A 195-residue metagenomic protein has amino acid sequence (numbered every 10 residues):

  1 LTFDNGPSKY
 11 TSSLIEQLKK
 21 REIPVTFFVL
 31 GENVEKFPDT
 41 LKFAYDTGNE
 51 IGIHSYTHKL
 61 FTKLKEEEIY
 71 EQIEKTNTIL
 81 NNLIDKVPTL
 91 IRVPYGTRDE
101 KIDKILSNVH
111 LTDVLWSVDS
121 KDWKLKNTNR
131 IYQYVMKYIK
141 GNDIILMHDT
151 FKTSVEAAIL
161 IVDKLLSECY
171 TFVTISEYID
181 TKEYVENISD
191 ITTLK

Functional and structural regions predicted by a protein language model:
L1-L64, E68-N82, K86, T171 (+1 more regions): Active-site beta->alpha N-cap acidic-glycine motif
F3, V29-G31, I53-S55, V93-Y95 (+3 more regions): A cross-domain feature marking catalytic cores of carbohydrate-active enzymes and several ubiquitous metabolic/repair
D4, L18, I51-H54, T76 (+6 more regions): Conserved, mostly hydrophobic/aromatic
S8-Y10, E35-K36, H58-L60, T97-K101 (+2 more regions): Active-site environment of divalent metal-dependent phosphoester hydrolases
K20-R21, V34-E35, T153-K195: C-terminal domain-boundary segment and adjacent tail
E66-E71, N129, K152-V155: Non-membrane alpha-helical structural segments and their capping/turn regions in soluble enzymes
V87, T97, D103-Y138, Y170-K182: His/Asp/Glu-enriched short active-site or ligand-binding loop at hydrolase and phosphoryl-transfer sites
